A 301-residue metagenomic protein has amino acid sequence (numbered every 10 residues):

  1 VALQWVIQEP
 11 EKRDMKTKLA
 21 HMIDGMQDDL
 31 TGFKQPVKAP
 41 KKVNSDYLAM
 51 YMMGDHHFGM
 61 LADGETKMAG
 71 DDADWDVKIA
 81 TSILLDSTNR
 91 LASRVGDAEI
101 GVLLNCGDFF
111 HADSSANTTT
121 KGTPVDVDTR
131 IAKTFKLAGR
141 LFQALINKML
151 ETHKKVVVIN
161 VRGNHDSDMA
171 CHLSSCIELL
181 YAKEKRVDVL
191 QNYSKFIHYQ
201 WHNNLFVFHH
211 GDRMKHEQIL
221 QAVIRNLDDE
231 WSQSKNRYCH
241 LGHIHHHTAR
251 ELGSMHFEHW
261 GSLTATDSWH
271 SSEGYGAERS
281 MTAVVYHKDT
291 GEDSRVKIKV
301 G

Functional and structural regions predicted by a protein language model:
V1-N44: Non-catalytic propeptide/linker segments at domain boundaries
V6-K12, H56, N204, H287-D289 (+1 more regions): Generic structural motif
M15-M22, D71-W75, D126-T129, D166-D168 (+4 more regions): A generic short-segment signal for beta-strand/edge and adjacent turn/coil regions
T31-K41, S87, I219-S232: Short, motif-level signal for alpha-helix interfacial/capping segments enriched in acidic residues and aromatics/proline
V37-H56, T66-S174, L179-K185: Core catalytic region of metal-dependent phosphoesterases/phosphodiesterases, especially metallo-beta-lactamase-like
M60-L61: Glycine-rich active-site/cofactor-binding loop and its immediate structural neighborhood
L150, I177-K195, Q200-V300: Conserved beta-sheet core of the metallophosphoesterase superfamily
